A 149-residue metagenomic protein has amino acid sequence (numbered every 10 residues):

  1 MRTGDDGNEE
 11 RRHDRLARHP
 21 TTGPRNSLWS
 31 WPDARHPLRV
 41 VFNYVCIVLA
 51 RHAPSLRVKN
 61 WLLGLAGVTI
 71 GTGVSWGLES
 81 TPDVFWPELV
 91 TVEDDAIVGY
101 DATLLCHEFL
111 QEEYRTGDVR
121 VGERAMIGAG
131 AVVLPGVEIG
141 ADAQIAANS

Functional and structural regions predicted by a protein language model:
M1-V68: Terminal amphipathic alpha-helical/low-complexity segments used for targeting or macromolecular assembly
H52-A53, W86, R115, V133: Short alpha-helix boundary/capping motifs
A53-N60, G77-F85, H107-L110: Short gly/ser/thr-rich secondary-structure transition/capping motifs
W61, V90-T91, E113, A147: A generic local structural motif
T72, G77-L78, D83, E93-D94 (+8 more regions): Left-handed beta-helix
Q111-G117: Regulatory activation segment
